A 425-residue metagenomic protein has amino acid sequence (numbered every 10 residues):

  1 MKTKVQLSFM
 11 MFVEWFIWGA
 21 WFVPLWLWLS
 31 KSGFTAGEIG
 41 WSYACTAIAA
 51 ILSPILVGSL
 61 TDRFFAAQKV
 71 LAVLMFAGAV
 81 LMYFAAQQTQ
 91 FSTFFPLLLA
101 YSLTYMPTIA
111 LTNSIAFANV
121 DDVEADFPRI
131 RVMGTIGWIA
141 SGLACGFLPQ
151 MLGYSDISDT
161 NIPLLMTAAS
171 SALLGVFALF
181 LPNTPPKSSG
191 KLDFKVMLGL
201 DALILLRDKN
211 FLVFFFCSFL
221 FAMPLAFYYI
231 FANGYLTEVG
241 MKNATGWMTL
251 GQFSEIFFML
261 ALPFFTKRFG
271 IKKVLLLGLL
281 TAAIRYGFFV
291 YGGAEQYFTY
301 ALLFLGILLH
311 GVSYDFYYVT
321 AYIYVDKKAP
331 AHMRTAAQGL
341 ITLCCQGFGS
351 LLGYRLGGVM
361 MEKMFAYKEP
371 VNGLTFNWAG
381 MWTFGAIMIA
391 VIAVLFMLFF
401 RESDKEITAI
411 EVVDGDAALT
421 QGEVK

Functional and structural regions predicted by a protein language model:
M1, L181-F216, A418-G422: Juxtamembrane intracellular "pre-TM" segments in multi-pass secondary transporters
M1-A47, N210-T249, Y318: Helix-loop boundary and gating motifs at the non-cytosolic
F12, L81-M82, F91-L111, I115 (+2 more regions): Hydrophobic core of transmembrane alpha-helices in multi-pass small-molecule transporters, especially MFS/SLC-type
F34-C45, P128-M133, S158-L165, T237-I256 (+2 more regions): Loop-to-transmembrane helix entry
L52-A66, P149-G153, F258-I271, M361: Helix-to-loop junctions at the C-terminal end of transmembrane segments in multipass secondary transporters
K69-Y83, K273-F288: Structural signature of the two symmetry-related core transmembrane helices
A85-A86, S171-P182, G347, F376-D414 (+1 more regions): Multi-pass alpha-helical transporter architecture, strongest for 12-TM Major Facilitator/SLC carriers used
F147-A169, V359-I389: A membrane-interface helix-boundary motif in multi-pass transporters
